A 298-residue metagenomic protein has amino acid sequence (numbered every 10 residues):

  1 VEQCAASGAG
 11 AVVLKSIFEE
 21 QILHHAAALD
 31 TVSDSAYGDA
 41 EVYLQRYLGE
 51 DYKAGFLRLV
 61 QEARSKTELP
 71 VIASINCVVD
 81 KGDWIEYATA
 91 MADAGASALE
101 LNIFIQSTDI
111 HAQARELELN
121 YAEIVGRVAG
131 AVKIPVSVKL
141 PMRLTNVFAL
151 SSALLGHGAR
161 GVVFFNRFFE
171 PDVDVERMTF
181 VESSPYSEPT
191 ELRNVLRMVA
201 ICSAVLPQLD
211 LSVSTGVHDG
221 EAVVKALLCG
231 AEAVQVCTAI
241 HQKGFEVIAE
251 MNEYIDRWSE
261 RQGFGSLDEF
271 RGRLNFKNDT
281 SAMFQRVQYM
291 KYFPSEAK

Functional and structural regions predicted by a protein language model:
V1-G38, A54-I72, N76-V213, H218-C237 (+2 more regions): Alpha/beta enzyme core
D39-L48: Blade-loop segments of beta-propeller domains
G49, G216, E260-G263: A structural signal for short, well-ordered beta-strand elements
D51-A54, Q242: Residue-level detector of secondary-structure boundary/capping sites
Q242-Q262, D268-K298: C-terminal extensions of enzymes
